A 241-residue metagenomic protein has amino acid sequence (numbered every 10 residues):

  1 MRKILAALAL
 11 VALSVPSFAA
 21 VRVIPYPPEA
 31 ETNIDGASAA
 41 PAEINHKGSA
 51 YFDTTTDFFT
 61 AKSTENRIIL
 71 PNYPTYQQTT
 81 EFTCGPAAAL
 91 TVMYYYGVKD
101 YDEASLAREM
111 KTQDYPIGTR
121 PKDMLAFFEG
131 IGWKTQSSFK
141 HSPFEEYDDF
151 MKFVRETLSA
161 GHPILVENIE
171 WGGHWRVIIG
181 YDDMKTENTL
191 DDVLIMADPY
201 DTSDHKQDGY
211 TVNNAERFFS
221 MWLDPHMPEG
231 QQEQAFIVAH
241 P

Functional and structural regions predicted by a protein language model:
M1-I4: Positively charged n-region of N-terminal signal peptides that target proteins for export
A7-P16: Bacterial N-terminal signal peptides
V21-T56, Y115, Y181-P241: Noncatalytic regulatory segments and standalone regulatory/sensor domains
T60-D114: Active-site nucleophile-adjacent alpha helix/oxyanion-hole segment immediately C-terminal to the catalytic cysteine
T79-T83, L90-T91, K99-D100, T112-I117 (+5 more regions): Solvent-exposed loop/turn segments at secondary-structure junctions within structured extracellular/periplasmic domains
T80, G85-A89, D102, L106 (+3 more regions): Stable alpha-helical elements in mature extracytoplasmic
I117-S142, Y147, L158-S159, I164: Mid-length scaffold segments of soluble, non-membrane domains
P143-A197: Active-site-adjacent substructure of cysteine-protease-like catalytic cores
